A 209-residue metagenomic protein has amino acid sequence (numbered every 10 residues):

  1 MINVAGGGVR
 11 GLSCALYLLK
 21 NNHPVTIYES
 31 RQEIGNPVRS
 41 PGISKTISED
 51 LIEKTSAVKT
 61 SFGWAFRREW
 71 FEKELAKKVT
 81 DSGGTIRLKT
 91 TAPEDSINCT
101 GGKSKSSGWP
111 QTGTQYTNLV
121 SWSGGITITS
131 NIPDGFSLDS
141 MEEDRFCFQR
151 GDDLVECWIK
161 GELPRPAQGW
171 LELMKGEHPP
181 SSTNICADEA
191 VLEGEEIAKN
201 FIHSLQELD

Functional and structural regions predicted by a protein language model:
M1-R10, H178, S182-T183: Beta1/beta-strand and adjacent pyrophosphate-binding region of the FAD-binding site in flavoprotein oxidoreductases
N3-G7, L19-R39, S204-L208: Glycine-rich FAD pyrophosphate-binding loop
L12-L16: N-terminal leader/targeting segments
P24-T26, S44, E49, I86-R87: N-terminal secretory/membrane-targeting helices
S30-E69: Glycine-rich active-site loop/strand segments that organize a redox cofactor
V58-K78, T100-G101, I185: Short beta-strand to alpha-helix junction loop
D81-E207: Predominantly flavin-linked oxidoreductase catalytic cores and closely associated redox partners
